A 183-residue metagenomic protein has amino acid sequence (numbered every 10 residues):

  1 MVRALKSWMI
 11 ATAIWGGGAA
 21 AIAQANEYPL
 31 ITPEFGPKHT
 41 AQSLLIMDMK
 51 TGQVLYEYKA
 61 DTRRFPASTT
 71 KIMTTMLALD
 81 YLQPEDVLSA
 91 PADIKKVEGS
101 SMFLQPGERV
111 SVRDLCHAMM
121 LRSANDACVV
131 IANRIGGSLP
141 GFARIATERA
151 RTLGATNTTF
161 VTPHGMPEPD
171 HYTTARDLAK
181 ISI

Functional and structural regions predicted by a protein language model:
M1-M9: Bacterial N-terminal signal peptides that target proteins for export
V2, A20-A23: Glycine-centered signal
W8-A19: Bacterial N-terminal signal peptides
A23-R176, I183: Active-site-adjacent loops and short helices of periplasmic peptidoglycan-processing enzymes
